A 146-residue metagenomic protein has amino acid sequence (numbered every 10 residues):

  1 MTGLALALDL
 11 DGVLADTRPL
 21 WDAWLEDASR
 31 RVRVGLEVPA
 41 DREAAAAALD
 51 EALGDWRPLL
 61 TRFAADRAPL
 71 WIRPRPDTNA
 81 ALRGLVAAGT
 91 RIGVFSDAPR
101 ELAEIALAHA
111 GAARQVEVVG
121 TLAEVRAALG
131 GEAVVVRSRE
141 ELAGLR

Functional and structural regions predicted by a protein language model:
M1-T2, V86, R100, E104-R146: Asp-based, Mg2+/Mn2+-dependent phosphohydrolase catalytic module
T2-P76, E101-E104: N-terminal helical cap/lid subdomain that shapes the substrate entry/recognition surface in HAD-like hydrolases
L60, P69, A81-A108: Substrate-recognition element of Asp-dependent hydrolases with the DxDx(T/V) motif
T78-R83, R126: Short amphipathic alpha-helical segments and helix-helix/interface helices
